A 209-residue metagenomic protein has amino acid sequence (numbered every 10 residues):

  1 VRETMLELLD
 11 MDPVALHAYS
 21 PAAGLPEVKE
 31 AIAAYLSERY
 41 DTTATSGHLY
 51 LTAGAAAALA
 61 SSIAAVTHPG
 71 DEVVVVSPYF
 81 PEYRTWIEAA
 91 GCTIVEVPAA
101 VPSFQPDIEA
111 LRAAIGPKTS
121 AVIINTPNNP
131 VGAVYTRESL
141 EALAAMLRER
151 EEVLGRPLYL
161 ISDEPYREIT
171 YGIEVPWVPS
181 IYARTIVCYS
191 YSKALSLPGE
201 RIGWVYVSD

Functional and structural regions predicted by a protein language model:
V1-G54, S61: N-terminal small-domain helix-loop-helix segment of the aminotransferase-like
E3, G70, A114, Y206-D209: Short, intrinsically disordered, charge-balanced linker/junction segments flanking boundaries in proteins
T43-L49, G70-E72, K118, R156-P157 (+1 more regions): Short acidic capping loops at alpha-helix termini that bridge into adjacent secondary structure
A55-A60, Y79-Y83: Conserved coil-to-alpha-helix start sites within the AMP-binding
A65-I87: Conserved PLP-anchoring active-site segment centered on the Schiff-base-forming lysine
S77, E96-V101: Short beta->alpha connector loops at strand-helix junctions that form conserved, small/polar/Pro-enriched
E88, V95, Q105-K118, P130-E200 (+1 more regions): Active-site pre-lysine segment of PLP-dependent enzymes
